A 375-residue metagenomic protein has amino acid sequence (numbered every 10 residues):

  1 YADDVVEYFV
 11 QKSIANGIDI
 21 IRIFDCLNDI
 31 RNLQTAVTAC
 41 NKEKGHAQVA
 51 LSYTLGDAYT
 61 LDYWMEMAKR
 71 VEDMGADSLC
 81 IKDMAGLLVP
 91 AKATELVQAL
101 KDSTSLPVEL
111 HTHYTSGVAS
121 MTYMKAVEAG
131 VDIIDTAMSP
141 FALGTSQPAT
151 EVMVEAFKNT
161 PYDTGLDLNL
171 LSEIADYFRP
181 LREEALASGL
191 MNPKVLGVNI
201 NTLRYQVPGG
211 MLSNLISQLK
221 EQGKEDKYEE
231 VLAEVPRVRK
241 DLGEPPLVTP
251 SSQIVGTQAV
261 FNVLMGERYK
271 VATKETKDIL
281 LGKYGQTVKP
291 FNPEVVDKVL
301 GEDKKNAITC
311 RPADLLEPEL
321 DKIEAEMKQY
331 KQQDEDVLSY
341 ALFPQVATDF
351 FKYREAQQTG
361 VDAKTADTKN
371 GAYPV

Functional and structural regions predicted by a protein language model:
Y1-L110, Y123-V131: Alpha/beta enzyme core
A2, T60, A149, D167 (+3 more regions): Helix N-terminus capping/helix-initiation residues
D3-D4, D19, D25, D29 (+21 more regions): Acidic-enriched, low-complexity/disordered segments with a strong bias for Aspartate over Glutamate
F9, F24, F141, F157 (+6 more regions): Phenylalanine-focused residue identity feature
N32-N41, E66-G75, P90-T104, M124-I134 (+7 more regions): Short secondary-structure transition/capping segments
H46, H111-H113, Y353, Y373: Histidine (H) residue identity feature
M84-K270: Catalytic alpha/beta core domains of metabolic enzymes, predominantly
N192-T202, Q206-V375: Terminal or standalone catalytic/regulatory effector modules within metabolic enzymes and repeat proteins
